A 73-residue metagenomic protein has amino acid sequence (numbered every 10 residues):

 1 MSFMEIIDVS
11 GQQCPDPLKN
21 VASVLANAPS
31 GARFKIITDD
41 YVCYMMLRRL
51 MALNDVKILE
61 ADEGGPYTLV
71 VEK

Functional and structural regions predicted by a protein language model:
M1-P29: An N-terminal amphipathic alpha-helical segment
F3-Q12, F34-D39, L53, T68: Mobile acidic interaction elements
N20, V24-A52, I58: Amphipathic, hydrophobic secondary-structure cores in small proteins
I58-K73: C-terminal edge-of-domain segments
